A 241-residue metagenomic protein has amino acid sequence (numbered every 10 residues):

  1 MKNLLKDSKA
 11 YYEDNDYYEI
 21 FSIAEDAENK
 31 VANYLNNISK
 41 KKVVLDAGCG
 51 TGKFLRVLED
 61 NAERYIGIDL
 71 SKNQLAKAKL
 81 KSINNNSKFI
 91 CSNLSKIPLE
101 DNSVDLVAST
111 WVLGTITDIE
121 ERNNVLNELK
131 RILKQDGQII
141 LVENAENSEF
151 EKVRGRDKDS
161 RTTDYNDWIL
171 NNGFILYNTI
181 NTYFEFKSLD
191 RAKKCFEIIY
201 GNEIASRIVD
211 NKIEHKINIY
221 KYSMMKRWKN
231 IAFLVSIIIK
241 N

Functional and structural regions predicted by a protein language model:
M1-S39, K53: Conserved class I S-adenosyl-L-methionine
K41-G50: Conserved class I S-adenosyl-L-methionine
T51-K96: Class I SAM-dependent methyltransferase SAM/SAH-binding core
A108: A conserved beta-strand element that flanks and buttresses the S-adenosyl-L-methionine
I116-E128: A short, conserved alpha-helix within the catalytic core of class I
L133-Q138: Short glycine-dipeptide loop
I140-W168: Conserved class I S-adenosyl-L-methionine
N178-N241: Conserved Class I S-adenosyl-L-methionine
